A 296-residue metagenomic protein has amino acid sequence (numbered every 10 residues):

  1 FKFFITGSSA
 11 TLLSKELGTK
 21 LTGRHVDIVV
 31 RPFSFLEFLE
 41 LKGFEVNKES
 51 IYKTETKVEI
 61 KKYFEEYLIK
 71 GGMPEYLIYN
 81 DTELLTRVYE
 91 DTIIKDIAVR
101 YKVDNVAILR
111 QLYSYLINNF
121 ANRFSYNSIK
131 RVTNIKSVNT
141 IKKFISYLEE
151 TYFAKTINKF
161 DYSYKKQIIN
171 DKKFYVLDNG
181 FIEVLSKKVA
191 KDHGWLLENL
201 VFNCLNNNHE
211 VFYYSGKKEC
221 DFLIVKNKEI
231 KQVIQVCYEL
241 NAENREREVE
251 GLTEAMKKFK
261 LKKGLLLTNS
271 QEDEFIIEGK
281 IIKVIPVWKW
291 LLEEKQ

Functional and structural regions predicted by a protein language model:
F1, T22-V26, K260-K263: Short glycine-/polar-rich loops that comprise or flank the Walker A/P-loop and associated switch/sensor motifs
K2-S8, V29: Structural recognition of the conserved hydrophobic beta-strand(s) that form the central parallel beta-sheet of P-loop
S8-K15, L267-D273: Short, polar loop motifs at secondary-structure junctions
T11-V26, K42-G43: Short regulatory helix/loop adjacent to the ATP-binding pocket of P-loop NTPases
V26-L36: Conserved AAA+ ATPase "SRH/arginine-finger" region at the nucleotide-binding site
L36, E40-G216: Interdomain hinge/linker elements that couple catalytic modules in large macromolecular machines
S146-F153, I157-Q296: A cross-kingdom feature that marks ATP-driven nucleic-acid transaction machinery
